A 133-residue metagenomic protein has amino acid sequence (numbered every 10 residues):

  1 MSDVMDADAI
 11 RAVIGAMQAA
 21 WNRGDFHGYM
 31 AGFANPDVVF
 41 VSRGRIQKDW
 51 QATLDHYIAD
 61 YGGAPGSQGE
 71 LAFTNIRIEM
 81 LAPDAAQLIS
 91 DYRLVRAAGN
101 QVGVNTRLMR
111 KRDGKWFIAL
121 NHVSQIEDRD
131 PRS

Functional and structural regions predicted by a protein language model:
M1-D8, S133: Basic/polar N-terminal segments that are highly enriched at the extreme N-terminus, encompassing both cleavable
A7, V13, F26-D84, R93 (+1 more regions): A solvent-exposed, acidic/Ser-Thr-rich amphipathic alpha-helical stretch
I78-A86, M109-K115: A short, structured loop/turn motif at beta-sheet edges
I89-R93, L108: Residue-level recognition of well-ordered beta-strand positions that form the cores of beta-sheet-rich folds across
V102-D130: Short beta-strand edge/turn micro-motifs at domain boundaries
